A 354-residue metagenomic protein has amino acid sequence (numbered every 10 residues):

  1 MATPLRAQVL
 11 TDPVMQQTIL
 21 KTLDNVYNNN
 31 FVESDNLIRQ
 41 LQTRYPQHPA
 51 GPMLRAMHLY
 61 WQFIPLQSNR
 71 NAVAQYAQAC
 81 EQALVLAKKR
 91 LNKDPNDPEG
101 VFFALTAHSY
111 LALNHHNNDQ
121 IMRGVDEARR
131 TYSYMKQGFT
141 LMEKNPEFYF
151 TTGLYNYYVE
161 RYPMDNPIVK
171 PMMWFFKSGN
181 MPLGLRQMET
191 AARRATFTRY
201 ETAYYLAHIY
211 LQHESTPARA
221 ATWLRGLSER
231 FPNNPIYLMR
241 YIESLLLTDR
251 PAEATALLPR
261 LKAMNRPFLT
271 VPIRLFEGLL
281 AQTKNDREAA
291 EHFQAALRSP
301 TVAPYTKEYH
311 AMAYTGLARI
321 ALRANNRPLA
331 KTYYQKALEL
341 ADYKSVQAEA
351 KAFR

Functional and structural regions predicted by a protein language model:
M1-M15, R250: Bacterial Sec-dependent N-terminal signal peptides
Q8-V9, Q40-P46, L141, M173-S178 (+5 more regions): Solenoid-like repeat scaffolds
M15, N25-N36, Q47, R55-P146 (+3 more regions): Short coil/linker segments at helix-helix boundaries
L20, L54, W61, F103 (+7 more regions): "A position-specific structural signal for the A-helix of alpha-solenoid helical repeats
N29, D119, G179, E214-S215 (+3 more regions): Residue-level detector of the short coil/turn that links helix A to helix B within each tetratricopeptide repeat
G51, G100, F148, E201-T202 (+5 more regions): TPR alpha-solenoid repeat register
Y132, K136-F139, F176-R186, T190 (+3 more regions): TPR/TPR-like (Sel1-like) alpha-helical repeat modules
